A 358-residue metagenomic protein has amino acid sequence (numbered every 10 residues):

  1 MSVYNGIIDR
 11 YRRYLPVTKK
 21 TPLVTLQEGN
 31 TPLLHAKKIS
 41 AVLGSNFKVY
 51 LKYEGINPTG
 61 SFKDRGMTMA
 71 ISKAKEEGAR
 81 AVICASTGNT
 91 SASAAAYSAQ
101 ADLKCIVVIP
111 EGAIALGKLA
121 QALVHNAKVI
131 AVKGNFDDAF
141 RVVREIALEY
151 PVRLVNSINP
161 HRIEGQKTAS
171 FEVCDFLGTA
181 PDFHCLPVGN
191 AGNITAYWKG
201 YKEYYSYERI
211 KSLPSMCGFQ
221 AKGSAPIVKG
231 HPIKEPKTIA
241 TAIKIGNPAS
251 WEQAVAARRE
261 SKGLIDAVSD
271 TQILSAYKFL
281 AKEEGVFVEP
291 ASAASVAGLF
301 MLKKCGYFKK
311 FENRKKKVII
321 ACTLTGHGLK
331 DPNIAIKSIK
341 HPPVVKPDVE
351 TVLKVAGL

Functional and structural regions predicted by a protein language model:
M1-L358: PLP-dependent amino-acid enzyme catalytic core
